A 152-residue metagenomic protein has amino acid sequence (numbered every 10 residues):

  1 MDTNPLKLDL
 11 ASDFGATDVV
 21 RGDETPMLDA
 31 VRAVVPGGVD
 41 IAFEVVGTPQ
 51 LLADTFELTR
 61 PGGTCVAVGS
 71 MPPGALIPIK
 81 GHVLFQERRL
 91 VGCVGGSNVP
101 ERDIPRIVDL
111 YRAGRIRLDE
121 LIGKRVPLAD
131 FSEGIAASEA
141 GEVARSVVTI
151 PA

Functional and structural regions predicted by a protein language model:
M1-D54: Adenosine-nucleotide cofactor-binding segment
D2-T3, G22-P26, V46-G47, M71 (+2 more regions): Short beta->alpha linker loops
G15-V20, D29, G37, H82-Q86 (+2 more regions): Short, hinge-like loop/turn segments at secondary-structure boundaries
G37, I41, A53-E57, E101-A152: C-terminal hydrophobic helical "lid"/dimerization subdomain of Rossmann-like NAD(P)H-dependent oxidoreductases
P49-R115, I150-A152: Glycine-rich phosphate-binding loop and adjacent beta-alpha segment of Rossmann(oid) nucleotide-cofactor-binding
